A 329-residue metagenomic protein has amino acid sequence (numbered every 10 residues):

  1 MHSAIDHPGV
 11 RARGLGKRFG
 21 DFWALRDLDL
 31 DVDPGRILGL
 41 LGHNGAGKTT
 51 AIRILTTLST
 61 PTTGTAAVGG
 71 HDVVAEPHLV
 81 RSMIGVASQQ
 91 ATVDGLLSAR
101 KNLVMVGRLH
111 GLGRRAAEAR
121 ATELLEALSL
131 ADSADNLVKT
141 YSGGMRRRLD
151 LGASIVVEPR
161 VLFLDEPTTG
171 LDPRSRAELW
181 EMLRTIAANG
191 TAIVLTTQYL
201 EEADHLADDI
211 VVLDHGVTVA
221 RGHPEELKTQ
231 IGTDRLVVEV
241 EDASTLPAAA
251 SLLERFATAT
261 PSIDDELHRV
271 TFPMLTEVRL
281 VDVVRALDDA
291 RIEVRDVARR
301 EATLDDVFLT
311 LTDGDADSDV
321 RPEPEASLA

Functional and structural regions predicted by a protein language model:
H43-G47: Walker A (P-loop) phosphate-binding loop of ABC-type ATPase nucleotide-binding domains
V104, R108, R115-S133: Conserved ABC ATPase "signature" region
E158: Conserved catalytic motifs of ABC-family nucleotide-binding domains
L162-D165: Catalytic Walker B motif of ABC-type/P-loop ATPase nucleotide-binding domains
W180-M274: ABC transporter nucleotide-binding domain
